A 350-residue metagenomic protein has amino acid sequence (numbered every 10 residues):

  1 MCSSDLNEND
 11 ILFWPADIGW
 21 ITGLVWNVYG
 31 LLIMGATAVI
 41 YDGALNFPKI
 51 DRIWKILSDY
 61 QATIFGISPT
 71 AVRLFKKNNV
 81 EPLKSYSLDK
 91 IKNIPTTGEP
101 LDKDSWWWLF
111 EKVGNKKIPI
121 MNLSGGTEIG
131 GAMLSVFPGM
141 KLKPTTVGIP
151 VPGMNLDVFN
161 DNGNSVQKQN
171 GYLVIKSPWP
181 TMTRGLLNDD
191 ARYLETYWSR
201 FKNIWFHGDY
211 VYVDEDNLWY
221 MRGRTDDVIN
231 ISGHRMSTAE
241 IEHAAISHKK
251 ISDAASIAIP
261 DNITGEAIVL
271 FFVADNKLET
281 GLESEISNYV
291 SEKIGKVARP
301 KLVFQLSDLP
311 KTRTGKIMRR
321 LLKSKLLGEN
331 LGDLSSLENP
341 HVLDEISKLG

Functional and structural regions predicted by a protein language model:
M1-I11, P15, I21-T63, K77-N78: Conserved AMP-binding/adenylation subdomain of ANL enzymes
E8, L12, Y29, I33-A36 (+4 more regions): Gly/Ser/Thr-rich phosphate-binding loop
D51-W54, L83-S85, E242: Short hydrophobic/charged patches on amphipathic alpha-helices used for structural packing and interfaces
S58, F65, W179, R184-G185 (+7 more regions): AMP-binding/adenylate-forming catalytic core of the ANL superfamily
G98, G125, G148, D209 (+1 more regions): Active-site glycine-centered loops adjacent to acidic/histidine catalytic or metal-binding residues that shape
I120-T127, V147-G148, I257-P260, F304: Beta-strand->loop->alpha-helix junctions that form or flank phosphate-binding loops in nucleotide-handling enzymes
I149-G153, N164-Y197, M236, S336: Conserved ATP/PPi-binding loop(s) of AMP-dependent carboxylate-activating enzymes
V303-R313: Short proline/glycine- and acidic-rich turn/helix-capping motifs at secondary-structure junctions
